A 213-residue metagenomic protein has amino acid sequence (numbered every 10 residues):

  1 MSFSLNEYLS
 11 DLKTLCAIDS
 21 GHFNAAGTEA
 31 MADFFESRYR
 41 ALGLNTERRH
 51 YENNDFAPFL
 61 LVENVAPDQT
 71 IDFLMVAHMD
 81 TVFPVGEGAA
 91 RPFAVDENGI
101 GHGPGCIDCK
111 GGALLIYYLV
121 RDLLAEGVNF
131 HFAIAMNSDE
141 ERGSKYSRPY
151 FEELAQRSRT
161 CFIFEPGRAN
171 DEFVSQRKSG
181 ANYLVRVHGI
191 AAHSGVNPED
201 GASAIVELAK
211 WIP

Functional and structural regions predicted by a protein language model:
S2-P104, L124-A125: Acidic/His- and Gly-rich active-site-bordering loop/insert found across diverse amide/peptide-bond hydrolases
K13, E36, L114-Y117, R121 (+2 more regions): Predominant activation on well-ordered alpha-helical scaffold segments within soluble catalytic domains
D19, M75-H78, I116, I134 (+3 more regions): Buried hydrophobic positions in well-ordered alpha/beta secondary-structure cores of metabolic enzymes
N45, G101-D108, V196-S203: Short alpha-helix boundary/capping segments
F83, I100-L114, H193: Glycine/serine-rich anion-binding loops at beta->alpha junctions that coordinate negatively charged ligand groups
C109-K178: Acidic/histidine-rich catalytic neighborhood of metal-dependent amide-processing enzymes
S175, G195-P213: Acidic-enriched catalytic cores of C-N bond-cleaving enzymes acting on peptides and small amides
A181-G189: Hydrophobic/proline-rich hinge and linker segments of small-molecule sensing/allosteric domains, predominantly
